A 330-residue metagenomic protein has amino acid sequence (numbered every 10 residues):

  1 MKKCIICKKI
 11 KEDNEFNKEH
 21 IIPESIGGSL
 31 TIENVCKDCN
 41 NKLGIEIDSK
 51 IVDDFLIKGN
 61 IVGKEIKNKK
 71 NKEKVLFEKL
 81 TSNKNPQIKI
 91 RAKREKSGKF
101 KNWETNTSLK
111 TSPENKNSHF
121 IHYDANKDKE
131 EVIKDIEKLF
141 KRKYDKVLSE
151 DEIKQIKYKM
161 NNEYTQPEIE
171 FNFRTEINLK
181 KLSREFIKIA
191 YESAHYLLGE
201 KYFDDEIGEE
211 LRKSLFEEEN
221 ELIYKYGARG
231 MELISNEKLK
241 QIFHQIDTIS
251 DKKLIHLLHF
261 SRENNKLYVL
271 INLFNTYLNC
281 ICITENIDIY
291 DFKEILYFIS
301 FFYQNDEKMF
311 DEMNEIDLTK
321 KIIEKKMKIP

Functional and structural regions predicted by a protein language model:
M1-K3, H20: Phosphate-binding glycine-rich loops and adjacent basic patches that engage nucleotide phosphates, nucleic-acid
K2, K11, S29-P330: Alpha-helical structural context detector biased toward long hydrophobic helices
K3-C4, E15: Beta-sheet entry/capping signal
K11-L30: Histidine-centered nuclease catalytic patch
